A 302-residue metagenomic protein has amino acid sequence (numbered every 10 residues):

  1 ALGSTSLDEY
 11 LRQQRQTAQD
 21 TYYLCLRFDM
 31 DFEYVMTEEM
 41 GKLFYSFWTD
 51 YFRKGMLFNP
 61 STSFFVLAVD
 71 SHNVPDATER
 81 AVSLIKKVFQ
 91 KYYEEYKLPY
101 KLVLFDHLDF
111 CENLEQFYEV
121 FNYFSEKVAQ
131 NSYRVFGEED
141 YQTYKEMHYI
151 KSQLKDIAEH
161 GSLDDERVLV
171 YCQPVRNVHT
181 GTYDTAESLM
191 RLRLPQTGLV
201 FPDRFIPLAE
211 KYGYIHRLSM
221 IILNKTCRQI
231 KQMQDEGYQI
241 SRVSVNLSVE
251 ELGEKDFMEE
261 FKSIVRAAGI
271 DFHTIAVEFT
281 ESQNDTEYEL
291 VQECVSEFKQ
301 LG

Functional and structural regions predicted by a protein language model:
A1-Q14, D31-F44, A77-R80, F201 (+1 more regions): Interdomain coupling helix/linker and adjacent catalytic-core signature of nucleotidyl signaling output domains
S6, Y10, E139-L208, N246: Active-site core of bacterial EAL-family cyclic-dinucleotide phosphodiesterase domains
D8-R12, P75, E79-V82, K86 (+5 more regions): Catalytic-core segments of nucleotide cyclases and related cyclic-nucleotide turnover enzymes
Y22-Y23, G41-V74: Conserved helix-loop-beta segment at the catalytic/binding core of cyclic-nucleotide signaling proteins
D29-V35, A68-T78, Y93-Y118, E139-T143 (+3 more regions): Catalytic strand-loop-helix junctions within cyclic-nucleotide turnover domains
F89-P99, F117-Q142, S152-L169, Q196: Catalytic/regulatory signature loops of cyclic-dinucleotide turnover enzymes and related class III nucleotidyl cyclases
P99, L104, L108-C111, K127-I150 (+1 more regions): Flexible, glycine/charge-rich interdomain/linker segments that couple and regulate nucleotide signaling catalytic cores
D106-F110, Y183-T185, Y212-L290: Catalytic core of bacterial c-di-GMP phosphodiesterases, primarily the EAL and HD-GYP domains, capturing alpha-helical
